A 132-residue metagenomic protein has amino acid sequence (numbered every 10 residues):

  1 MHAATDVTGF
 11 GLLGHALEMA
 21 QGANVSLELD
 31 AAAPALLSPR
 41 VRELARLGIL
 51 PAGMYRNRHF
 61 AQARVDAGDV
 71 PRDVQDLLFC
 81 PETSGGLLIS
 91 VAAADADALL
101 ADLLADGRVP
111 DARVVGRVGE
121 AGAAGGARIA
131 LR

Functional and structural regions predicted by a protein language model:
M1-R132: Glycine-/charge-enriched secondary-structure boundary and capping motifs
